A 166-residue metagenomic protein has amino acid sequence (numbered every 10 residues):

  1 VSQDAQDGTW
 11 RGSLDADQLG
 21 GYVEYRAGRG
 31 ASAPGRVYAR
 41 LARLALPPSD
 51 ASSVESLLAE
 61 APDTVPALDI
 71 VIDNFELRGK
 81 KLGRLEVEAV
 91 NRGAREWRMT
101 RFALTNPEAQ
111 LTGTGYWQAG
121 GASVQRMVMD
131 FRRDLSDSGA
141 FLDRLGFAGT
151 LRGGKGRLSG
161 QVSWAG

Functional and structural regions predicted by a protein language model:
V1-A5, E88-N91: Short, exposed beta-strand/loop patches in secreted or surface proteins that constitute
W10-V23, G28-S53, E60-K81, E86-N91 (+1 more regions): Small-residue helix/turn framework positions
